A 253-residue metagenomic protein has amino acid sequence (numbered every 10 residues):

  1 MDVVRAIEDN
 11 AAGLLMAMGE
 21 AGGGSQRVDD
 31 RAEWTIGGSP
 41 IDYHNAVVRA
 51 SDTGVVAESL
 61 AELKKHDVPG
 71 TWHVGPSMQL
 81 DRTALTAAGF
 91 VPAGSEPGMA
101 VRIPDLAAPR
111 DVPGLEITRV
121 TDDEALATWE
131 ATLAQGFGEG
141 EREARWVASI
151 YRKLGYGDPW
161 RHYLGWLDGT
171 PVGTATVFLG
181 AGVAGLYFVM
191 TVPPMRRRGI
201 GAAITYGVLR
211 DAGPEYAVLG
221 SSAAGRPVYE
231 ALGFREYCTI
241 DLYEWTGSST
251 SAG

Functional and structural regions predicted by a protein language model:
M1-D67, M78: N-terminal charged segments
G19-G23, D67-P69, A93-E96, K153-L164 (+1 more regions): A short helix-loop-beta-strand connector motif used in the catalytic cores of GNAT acetyltransferases and, in some
A50-E124, D241-W245: Acyl-donor-binding surface of acyltransferase catalytic domains
G54-A61, Y187-D211, A231: Conserved acetyl-CoA-binding loop-helix of GNAT-fold acetyltransferases
W72, L186, A217-S221: Conserved hydrophobic beta-strand within the GNAT/NAT acetyltransferase core sheet that lines the active-site cleft
L85, Y229, F234: Conserved active-site tyrosine of GNAT-family acetyltransferases
T132-E143: Helix-loop element at the rim of GNAT/NAT acetyltransferase active sites that forms part of the acceptor-substrate
E141-V192: A conserved beta-strand-loop-helix scaffold within acyl/acetyltransferase catalytic domains
